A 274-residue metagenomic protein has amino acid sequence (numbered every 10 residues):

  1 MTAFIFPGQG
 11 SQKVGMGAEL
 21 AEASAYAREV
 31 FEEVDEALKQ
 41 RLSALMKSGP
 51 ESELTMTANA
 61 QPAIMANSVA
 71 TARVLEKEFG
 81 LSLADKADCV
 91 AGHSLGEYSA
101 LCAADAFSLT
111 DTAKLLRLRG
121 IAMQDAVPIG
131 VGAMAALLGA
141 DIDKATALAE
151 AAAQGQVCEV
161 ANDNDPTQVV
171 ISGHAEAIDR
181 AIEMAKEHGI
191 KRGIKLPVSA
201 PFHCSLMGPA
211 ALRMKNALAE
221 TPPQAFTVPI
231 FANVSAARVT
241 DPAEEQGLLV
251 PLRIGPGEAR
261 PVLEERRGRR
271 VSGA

Functional and structural regions predicted by a protein language model:
M1-T146, R192, L196, R253-A274: FabD-like malonyl-/acyl-CoA
G10-Q12, L38, A103-L249: Alpha/beta catalytic cores of group-transfer enzymes, especially the acyltransferase/condensing modules of polyketide
